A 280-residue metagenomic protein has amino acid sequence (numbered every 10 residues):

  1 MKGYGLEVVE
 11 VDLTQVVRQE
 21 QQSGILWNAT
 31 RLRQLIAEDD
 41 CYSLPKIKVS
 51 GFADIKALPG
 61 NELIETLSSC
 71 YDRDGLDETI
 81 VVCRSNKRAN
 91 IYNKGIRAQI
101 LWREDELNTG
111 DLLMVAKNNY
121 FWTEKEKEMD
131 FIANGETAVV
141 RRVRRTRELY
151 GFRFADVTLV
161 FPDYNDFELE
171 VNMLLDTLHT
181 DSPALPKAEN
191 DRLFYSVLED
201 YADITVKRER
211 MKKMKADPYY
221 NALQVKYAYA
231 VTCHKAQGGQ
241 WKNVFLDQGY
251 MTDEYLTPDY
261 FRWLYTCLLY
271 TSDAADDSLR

Functional and structural regions predicted by a protein language model:
M1-R141, R145-L185: Conserved helicase motor core of P-loop NTPases
R18-Q19, K235-Q237, D276: Short, cationic motifs built from Arg/Lys/His that form the positively charged side of catalytic pockets
T137-L269: Conserved helicase C-terminal RecA-like lobe
Y270-D277: Conserved small/polar residues in nucleotide/adenosyl-binding loops
